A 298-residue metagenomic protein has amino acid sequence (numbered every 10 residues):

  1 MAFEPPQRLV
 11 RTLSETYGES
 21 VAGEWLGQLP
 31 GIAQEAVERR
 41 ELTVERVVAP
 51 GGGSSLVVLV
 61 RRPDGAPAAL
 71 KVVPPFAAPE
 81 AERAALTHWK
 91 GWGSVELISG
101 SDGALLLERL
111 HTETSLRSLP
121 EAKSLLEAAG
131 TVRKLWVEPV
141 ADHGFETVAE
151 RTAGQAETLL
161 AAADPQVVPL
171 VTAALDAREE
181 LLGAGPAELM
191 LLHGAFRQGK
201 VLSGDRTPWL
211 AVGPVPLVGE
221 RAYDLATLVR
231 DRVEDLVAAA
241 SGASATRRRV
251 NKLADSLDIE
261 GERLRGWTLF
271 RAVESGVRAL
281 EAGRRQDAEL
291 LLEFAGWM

Functional and structural regions predicted by a protein language model:
M1-R46: Juxta-kinase regulatory segment immediately upstream of eukaryotic protein kinase catalytic domains
A2-R11, S115-P169, L189, P216-E220: A cross-family kinase active-site recognition segment
E24-A33, V140-G194, G204-D205, D255: An alpha-helical support segment within catalytic cores of ATP-dependent transferases
L26, P30, D64-L106, L110-L135: A conserved alpha-helical element in kinase catalytic cores
R46-V48, V58, V95-S99, R265: Conserved beta-strand elements flanking the ATP-binding pocket of the protein kinase catalytic core
G51-R61, A69-L70, L97, D176-Y223: Active-site acidic catalytic loop and adjacent metal/ATP-binding pocket of ATP-dependent phosphoryl transfer enzymes
G204-N251, D255-D258, R285-F294: Active-site Asp-x-Gly
E274-M298: ATP/Mg2+ or Mg2+-diphosphate-binding catalytic cores that bind nucleotide phosphates or diphosphates via glycine-rich
